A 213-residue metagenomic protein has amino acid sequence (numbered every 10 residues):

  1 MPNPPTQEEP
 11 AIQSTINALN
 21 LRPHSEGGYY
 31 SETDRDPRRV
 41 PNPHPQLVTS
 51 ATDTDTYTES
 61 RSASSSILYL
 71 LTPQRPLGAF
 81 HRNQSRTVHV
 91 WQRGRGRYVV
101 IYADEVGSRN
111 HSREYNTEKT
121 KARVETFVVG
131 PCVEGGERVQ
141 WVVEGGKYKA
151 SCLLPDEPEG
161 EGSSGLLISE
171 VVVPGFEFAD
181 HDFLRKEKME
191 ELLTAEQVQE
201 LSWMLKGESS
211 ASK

Functional and structural regions predicted by a protein language model:
P2-W141, D156-S164, P174, R185-K213: Non-catalytic, conserved peripheral segments adjacent to functional cores
G130, E144, S169: Residue-level detector of conserved, well-ordered beta-strand and adjacent loop positions that form binding/recognition
R138, V142, K147-L153, E177: Surface-exposed interaction patches
S169, D180-D182: A two-mode feature
V171-V172, E177: GST superfamily/GST-like fold recognition
